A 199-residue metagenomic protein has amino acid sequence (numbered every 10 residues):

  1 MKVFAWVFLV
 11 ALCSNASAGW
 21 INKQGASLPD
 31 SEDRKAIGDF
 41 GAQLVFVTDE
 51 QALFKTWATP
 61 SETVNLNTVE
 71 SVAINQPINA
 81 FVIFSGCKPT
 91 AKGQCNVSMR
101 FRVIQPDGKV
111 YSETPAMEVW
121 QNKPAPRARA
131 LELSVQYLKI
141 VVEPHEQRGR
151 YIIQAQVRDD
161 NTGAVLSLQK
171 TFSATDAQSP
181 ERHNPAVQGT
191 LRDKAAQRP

Functional and structural regions predicted by a protein language model:
A5-N15: Bacterial N-terminal signal peptides
G19-P199: Intrinsically disordered, low-complexity terminal regions enriched in Ser/Thr/Pro/Gly and charged residues
